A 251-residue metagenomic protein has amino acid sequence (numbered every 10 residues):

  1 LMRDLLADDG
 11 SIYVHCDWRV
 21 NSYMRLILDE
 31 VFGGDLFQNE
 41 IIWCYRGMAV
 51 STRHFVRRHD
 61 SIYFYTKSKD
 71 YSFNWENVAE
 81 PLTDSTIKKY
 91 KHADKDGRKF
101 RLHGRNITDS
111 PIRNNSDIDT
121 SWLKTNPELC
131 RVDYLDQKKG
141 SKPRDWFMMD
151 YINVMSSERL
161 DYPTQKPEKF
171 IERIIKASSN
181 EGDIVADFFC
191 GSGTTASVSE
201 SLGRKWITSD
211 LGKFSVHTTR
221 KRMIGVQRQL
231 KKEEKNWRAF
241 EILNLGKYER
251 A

Functional and structural regions predicted by a protein language model:
L1-L230: Core catalytic lobe of class I
R220, I224-A251: Class I S-adenosyl-L-methionine-dependent methyltransferase module
